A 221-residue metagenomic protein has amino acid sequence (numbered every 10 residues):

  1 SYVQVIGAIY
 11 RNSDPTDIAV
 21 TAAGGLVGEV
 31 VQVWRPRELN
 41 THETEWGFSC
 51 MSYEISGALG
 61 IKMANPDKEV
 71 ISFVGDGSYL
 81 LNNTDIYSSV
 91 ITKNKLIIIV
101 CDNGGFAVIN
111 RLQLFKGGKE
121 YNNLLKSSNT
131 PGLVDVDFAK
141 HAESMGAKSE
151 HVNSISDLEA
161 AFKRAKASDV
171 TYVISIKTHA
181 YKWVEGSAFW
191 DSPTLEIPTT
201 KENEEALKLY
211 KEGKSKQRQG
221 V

Functional and structural regions predicted by a protein language model:
S1-S56, I61: Active-site diphosphate/adenylate-binding microenvironment
D14-D17, R37-N40, N65-V70, N83 (+3 more regions): Short coil/turn connectors at secondary-structure junctions
V27-G28, S49-M51, Y79-L80, G104-V108 (+1 more regions): Short gly/pro/ser/thr-enriched loop/turn and capping motifs at secondary-structure boundaries
E29-R35, E54-I55, N83-D85, V108-Q113 (+1 more regions): Short acidic, glycine/serine/threonine-rich loops at helix termini
A64-D135: Conserved thiamine diphosphate
Q113-K163: Conserved thiamine diphosphate
I155, R164-V221: Glycine/aspartate-rich loop-and-adjacent alpha/beta segment that forms the canonical ThDP
